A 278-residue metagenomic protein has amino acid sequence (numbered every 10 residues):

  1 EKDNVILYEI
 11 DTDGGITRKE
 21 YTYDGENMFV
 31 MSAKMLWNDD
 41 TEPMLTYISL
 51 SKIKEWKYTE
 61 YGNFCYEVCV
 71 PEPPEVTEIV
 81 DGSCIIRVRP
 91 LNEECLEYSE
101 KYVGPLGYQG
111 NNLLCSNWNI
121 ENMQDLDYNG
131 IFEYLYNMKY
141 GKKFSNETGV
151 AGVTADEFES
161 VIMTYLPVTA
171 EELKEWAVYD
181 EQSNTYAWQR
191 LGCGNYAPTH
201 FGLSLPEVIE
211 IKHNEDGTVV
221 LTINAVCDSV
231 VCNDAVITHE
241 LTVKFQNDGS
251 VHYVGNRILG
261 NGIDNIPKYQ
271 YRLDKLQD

Functional and structural regions predicted by a protein language model:
E1-D278: Mature, Sec-exported extracytoplasmic domains of Gram-positive
